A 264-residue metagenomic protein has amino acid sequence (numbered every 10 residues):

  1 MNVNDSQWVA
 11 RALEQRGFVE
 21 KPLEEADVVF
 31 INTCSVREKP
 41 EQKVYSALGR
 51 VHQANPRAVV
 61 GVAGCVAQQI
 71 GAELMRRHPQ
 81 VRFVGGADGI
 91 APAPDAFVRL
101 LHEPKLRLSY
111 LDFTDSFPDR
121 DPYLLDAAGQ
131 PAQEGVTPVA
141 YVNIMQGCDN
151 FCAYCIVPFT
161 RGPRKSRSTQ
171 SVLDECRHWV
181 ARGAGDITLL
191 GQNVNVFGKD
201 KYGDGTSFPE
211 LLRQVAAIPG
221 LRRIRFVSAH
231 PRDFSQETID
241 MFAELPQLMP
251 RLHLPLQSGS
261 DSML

Functional and structural regions predicted by a protein language model:
M1-G198, F242, L248, L252: Proteins enriched for Cys/Gly/acidic motifs involved in redox and nucleic-acid/cofactor modification
V60-G64, Q69, A181-L264: Conserved SAM/AdoMet-binding glycine-rich loop
